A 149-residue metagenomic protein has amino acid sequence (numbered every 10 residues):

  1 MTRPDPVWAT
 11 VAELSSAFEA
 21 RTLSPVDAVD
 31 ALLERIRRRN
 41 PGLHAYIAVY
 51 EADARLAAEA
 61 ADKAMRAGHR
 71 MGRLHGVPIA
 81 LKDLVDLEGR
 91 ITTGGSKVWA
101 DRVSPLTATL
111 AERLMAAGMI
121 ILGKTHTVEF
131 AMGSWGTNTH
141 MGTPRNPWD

Functional and structural regions predicted by a protein language model:
M1-R55: An N-terminal boundary/leader segment
S24-P25, M71, I121: Residue-level detector of short coil/turn "hinge" positions at structural boundaries
A28, R35, R39, A57 (+3 more regions): Short alpha-helical functional segments enriched in proximate histidine and acidic residues
A52-E59, G118-M119, V128: Long amphipathic alpha-helix in the N-terminal Rossmann-like dinucleotide-binding domain of NAD(P)-dependent
A61-P78: Immediate post-signal peptide segment of exported/extracytoplasmic ligand-binding proteins
L74-D149: Short glycine/serine-rich loop/turn segments
